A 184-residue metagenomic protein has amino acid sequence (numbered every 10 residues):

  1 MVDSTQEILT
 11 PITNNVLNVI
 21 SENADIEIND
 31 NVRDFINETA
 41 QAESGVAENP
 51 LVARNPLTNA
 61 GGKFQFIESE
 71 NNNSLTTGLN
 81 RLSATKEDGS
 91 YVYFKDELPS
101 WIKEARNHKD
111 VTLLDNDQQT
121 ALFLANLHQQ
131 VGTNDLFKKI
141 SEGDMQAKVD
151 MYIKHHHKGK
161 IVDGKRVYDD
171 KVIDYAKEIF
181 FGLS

Functional and structural regions predicted by a protein language model:
V2-K109, L122-D135, E142, Q146-S184: Cell-wall polysaccharide-cleaving catalytic domain and substrate-binding groove, primarily in peptidoglycan/chitin
D110-T120: Active-site metal-coordination segments of metallo-dependent hydrolases
